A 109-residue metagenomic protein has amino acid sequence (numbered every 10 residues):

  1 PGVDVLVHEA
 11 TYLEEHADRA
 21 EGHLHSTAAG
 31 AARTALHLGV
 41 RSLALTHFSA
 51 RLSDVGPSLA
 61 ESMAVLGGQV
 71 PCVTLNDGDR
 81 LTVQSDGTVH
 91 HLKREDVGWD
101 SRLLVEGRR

Functional and structural regions predicted by a protein language model:
P1-D77: Cap/insert and terminal regions of metallo-dependent hydrolase folds
S53-R109: Binuclear metal-dependent hydrolase catalytic cores
